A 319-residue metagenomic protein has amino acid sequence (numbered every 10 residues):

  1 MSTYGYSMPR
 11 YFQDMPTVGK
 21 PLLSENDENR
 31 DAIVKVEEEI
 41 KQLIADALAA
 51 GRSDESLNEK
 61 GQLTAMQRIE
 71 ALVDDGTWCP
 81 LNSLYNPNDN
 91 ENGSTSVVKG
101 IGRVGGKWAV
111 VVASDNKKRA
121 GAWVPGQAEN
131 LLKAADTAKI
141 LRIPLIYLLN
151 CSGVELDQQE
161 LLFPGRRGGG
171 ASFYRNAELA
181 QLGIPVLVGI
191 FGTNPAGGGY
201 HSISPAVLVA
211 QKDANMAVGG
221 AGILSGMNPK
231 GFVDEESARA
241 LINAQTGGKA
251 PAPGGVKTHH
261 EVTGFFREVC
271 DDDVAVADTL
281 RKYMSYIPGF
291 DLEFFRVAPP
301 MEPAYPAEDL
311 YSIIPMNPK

Functional and structural regions predicted by a protein language model:
M1-A109, A113-A120, T246-A250, G255 (+3 more regions): Intrinsically disordered, low-complexity segments enriched in small/flexible residues
S2-G5, Y11-D14, K20-L23, D27 (+1 more regions): Conserved catalytic cores of soluble enzyme domains, especially glycine-rich substrate-binding beta-alpha loops
E38, E70, E129-L132, D136 (+3 more regions): Solvent-exposed alpha-helical segments within well-ordered globular domains of core cellular machineries
R52-E55, K139-L141, N194-A196: Short hydrophobic "helix-edge" motifs at membrane interfaces and signal-peptide entry regions
T95-K99, W108, I143-P144, F173-N176 (+1 more regions): Short glycine-rich loop/turn motifs
V98-D115, N130-Q158: A structural preference for short, pocket-lining loop segments at secondary-structure junctions
K117-G126, Q158-R166: Flexible beta-alpha connector loops of hexameric P-loop NTPases
